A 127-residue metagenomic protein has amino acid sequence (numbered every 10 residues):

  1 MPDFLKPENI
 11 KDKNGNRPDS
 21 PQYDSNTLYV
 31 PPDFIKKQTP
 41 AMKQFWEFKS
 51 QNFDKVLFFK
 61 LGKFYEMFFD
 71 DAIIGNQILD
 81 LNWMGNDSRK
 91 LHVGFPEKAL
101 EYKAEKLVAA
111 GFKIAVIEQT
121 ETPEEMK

Functional and structural regions predicted by a protein language model:
M1-K127: Basic, polar low-complexity surface loops/patches
